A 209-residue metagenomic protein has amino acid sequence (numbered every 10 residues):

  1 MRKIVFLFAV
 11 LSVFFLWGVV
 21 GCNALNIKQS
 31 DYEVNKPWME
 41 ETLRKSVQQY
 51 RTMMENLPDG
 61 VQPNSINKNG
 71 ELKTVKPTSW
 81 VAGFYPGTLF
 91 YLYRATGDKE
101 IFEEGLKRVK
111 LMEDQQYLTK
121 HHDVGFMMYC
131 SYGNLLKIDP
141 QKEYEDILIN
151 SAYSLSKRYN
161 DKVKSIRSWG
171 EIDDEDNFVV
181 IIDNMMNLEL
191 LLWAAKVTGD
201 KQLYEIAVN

Functional and structural regions predicted by a protein language model:
M1-V34: Bacterial Sec-dependent N-terminal signal peptides
L25-N209: Glycan-recognition and catalytic cores of secretory/periplasmic carbohydrate-active enzymes
